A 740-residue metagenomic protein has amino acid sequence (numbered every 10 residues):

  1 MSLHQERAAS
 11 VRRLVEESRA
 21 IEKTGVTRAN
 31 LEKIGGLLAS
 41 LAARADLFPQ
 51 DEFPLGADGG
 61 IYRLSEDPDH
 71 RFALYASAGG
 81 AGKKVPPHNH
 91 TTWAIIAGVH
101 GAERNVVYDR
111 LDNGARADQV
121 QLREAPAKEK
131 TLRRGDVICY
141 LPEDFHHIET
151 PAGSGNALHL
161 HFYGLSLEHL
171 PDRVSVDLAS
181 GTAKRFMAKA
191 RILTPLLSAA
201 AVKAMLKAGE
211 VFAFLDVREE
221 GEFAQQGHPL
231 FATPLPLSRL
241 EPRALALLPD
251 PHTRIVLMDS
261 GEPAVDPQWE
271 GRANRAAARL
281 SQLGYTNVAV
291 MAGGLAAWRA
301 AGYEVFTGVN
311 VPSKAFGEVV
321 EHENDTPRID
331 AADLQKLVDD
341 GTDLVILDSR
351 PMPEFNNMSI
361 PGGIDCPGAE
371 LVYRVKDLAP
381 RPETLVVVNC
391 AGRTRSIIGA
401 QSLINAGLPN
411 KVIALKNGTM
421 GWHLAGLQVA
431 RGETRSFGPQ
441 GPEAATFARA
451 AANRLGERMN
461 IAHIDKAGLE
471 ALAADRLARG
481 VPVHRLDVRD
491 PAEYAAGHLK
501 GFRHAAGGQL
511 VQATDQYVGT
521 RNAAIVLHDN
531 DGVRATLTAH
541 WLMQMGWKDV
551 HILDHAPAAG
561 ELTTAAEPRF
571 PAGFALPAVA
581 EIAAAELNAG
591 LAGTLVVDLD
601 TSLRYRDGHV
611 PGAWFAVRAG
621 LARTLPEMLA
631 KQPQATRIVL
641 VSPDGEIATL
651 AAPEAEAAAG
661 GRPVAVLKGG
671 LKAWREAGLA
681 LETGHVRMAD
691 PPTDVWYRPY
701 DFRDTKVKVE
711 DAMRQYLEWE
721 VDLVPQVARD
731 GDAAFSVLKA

Functional and structural regions predicted by a protein language model:
M1-A45: N-terminal leader/capping segments at the start of a protein or of a new domain
Q50, L55-A81: A short glycine-rich, His/Asp/Glu-containing loop-to-beta-strand
Y75-N89, L141-E143: Conserved short histidine dyad/triad with adjacent acidic residue
T91-L111: Glycine- and acidic-residue-biased ligand/ion/polar-headgroup-sensing regions
I95-A97, S154-L170: A short hydrophobic beta-strand segment most commonly corresponding to one strand of the jelly-roll/cupin
R110-F145: Short acidic-glycine-tyrosine-enriched beta hairpin
T131-R133, P142-F162: Ligand-binding loop in jelly-roll beta-barrel domains
L193-A213, V217-V345, S349-H484, V488-L595 (+1 more regions): Rhodanese-like catalytic fold shared by cysteine-dependent sulfurtransferases and DSP/PTP-type phosphatases
